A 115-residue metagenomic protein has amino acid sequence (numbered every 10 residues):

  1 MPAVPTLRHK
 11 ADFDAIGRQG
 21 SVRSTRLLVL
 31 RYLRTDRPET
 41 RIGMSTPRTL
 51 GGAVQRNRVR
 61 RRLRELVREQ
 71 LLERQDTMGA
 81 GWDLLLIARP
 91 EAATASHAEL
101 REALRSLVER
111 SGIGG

Functional and structural regions predicted by a protein language model:
M1-G115: Positively charged, solvent-exposed patches that mediate nucleic-acid binding
